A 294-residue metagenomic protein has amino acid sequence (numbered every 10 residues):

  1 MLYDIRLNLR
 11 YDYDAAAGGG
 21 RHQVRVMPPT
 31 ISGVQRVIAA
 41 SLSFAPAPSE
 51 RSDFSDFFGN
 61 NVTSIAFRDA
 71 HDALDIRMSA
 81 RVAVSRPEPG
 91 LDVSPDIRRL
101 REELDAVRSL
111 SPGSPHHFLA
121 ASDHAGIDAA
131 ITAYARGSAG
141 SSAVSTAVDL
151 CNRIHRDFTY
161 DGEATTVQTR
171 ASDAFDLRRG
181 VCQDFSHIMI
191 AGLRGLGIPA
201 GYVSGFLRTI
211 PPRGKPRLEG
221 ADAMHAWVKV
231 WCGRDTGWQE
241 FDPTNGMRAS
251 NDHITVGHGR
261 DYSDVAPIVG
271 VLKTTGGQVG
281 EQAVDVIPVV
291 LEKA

Functional and structural regions predicted by a protein language model:
M1, P28-A39, H155-F158, Q183-H187 (+1 more regions): Short low-complexity stretches enriched in small and charged residues
M1-L104: Intrinsically disordered, low-complexity N-terminal segments that are enriched in acidic
A15, G19, V26-P28, F44-P46 (+10 more regions): Generic structural "secondary-structure junction" signal
R25-Q35, A40-L42, N245-A266, G270-V279 (+2 more regions): Glycine-rich, small/acidic residue-mixed loop/short-helix segments
E50, F54, A106, T166 (+4 more regions): Glycine-rich, flexible loop/turn motifs
R86-P89, G162, L193, G197-A200: Long, hydrophobic, amphipathic alpha-helical segments used as structural scaffolds
R98-G180, I188, R260-Y262, G277 (+1 more regions): Secondary-structure boundary elements
N152, D184-G276: Hydrophobic/aromatic-rich core segments of domains that either
